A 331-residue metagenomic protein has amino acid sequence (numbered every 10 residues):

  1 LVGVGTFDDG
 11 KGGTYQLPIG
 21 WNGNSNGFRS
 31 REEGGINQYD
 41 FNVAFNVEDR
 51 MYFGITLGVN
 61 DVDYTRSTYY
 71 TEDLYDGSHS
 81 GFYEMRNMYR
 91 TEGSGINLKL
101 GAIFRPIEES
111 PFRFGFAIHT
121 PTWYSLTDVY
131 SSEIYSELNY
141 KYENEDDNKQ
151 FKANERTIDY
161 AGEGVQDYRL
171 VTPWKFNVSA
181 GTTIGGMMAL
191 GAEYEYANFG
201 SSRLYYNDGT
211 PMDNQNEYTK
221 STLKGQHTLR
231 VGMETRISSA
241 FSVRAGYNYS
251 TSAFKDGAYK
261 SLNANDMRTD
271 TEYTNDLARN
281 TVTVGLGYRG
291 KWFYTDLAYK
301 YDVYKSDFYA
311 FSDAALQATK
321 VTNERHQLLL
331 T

Functional and structural regions predicted by a protein language model:
L1-T331: Outer-membrane beta-barrel porins/channels
